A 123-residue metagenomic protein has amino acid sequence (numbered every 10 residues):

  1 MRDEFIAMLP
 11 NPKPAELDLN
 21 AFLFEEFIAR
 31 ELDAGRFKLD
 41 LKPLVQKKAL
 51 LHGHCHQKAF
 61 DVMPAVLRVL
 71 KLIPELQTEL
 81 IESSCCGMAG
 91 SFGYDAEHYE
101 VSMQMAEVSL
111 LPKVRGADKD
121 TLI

Functional and structural regions predicted by a protein language model:
M1-I123: Iron-sulfur cluster-binding electron-transfer modules in prokaryotic oxidoreductases
